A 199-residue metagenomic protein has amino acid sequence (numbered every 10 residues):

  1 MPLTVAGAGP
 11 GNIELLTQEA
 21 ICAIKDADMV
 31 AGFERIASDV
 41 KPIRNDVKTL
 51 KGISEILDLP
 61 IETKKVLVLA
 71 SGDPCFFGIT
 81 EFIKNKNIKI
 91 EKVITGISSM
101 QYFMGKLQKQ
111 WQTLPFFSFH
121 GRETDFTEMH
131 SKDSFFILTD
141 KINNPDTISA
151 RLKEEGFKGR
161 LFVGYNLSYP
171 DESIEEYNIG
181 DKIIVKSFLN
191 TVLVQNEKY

Functional and structural regions predicted by a protein language model:
M1-I94, Q101-Y102, T124-F126: Class I S-adenosyl-L-methionine
P2-V5, Q18, K132-Y199: A contiguous loop/helix-start segment that scaffolds small-molecule binding in enzyme catalytic cores
A27-V30, K86, L107-Q110, R151-E155 (+1 more regions): Change "in soluble alpha/beta enzymes" to "in soluble alpha/beta proteins
P60, I79-T80, M104-K106, T127-M129 (+2 more regions): Short, well-ordered secondary-structure micro-motifs
E62, F76, F117-F126, G156 (+2 more regions): Non-catalytic interaction surface on structured domains
F76-F77, Q110-G121, I179-T191: A polyampholytic, Gly/Pro-enriched intrinsically disordered region
V93-I94, Q110-P115, K158-L161: Short, structured loop/turn "capping" segments at alpha-beta junctions
S99-D133, D140: Short, glycine-/small-residue-rich phosphate/pyrophosphate-handling segment
